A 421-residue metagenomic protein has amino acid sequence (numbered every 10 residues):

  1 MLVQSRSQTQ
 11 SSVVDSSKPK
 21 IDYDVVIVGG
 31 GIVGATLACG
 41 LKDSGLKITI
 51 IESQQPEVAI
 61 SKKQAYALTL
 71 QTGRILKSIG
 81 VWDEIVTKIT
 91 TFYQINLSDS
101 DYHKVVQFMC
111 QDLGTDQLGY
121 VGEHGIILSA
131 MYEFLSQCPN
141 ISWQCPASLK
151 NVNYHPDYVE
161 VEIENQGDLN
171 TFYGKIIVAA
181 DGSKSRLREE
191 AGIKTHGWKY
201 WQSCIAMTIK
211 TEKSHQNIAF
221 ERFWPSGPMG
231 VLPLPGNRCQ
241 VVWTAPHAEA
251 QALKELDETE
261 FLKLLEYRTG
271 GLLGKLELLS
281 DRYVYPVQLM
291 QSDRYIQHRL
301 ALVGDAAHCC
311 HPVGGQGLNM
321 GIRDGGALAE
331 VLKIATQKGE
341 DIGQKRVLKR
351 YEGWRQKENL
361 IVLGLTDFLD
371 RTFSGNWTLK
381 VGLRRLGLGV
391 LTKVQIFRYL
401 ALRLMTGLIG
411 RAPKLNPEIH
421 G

Functional and structural regions predicted by a protein language model:
Q4-R6, E330-G421: C-terminal helical "tail/cap" subdomain of flavin- and related membrane-associated enzymes
K18-D22, K88-E190, W198-S203: Conserved N-terminal helical subregion
D22-I50: N-terminal Rossmann-like FAD-binding beta1-loop-alpha1 element of flavoenzymes
V33, P56, K184: Conserved Rossmann-like nucleotide-cofactor binding loop
K42-Q64: Glycine-rich FAD pyrophosphate-binding loop
K63-S100: N-terminal FAD cofactor-binding segment of flavoenzymes
L76, Y158, Q166-T171, I176-R282 (+1 more regions): Conserved FAD-binding catalytic core of PHBH/FMO-like flavoproteins
Q251-G343: FAD/FMN-dependent oxidoreductases across multiple families
